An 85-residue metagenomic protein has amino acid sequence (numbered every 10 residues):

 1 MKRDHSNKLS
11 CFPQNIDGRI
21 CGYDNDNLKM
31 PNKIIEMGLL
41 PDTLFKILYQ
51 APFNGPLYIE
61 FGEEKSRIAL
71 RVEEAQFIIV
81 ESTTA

Functional and structural regions predicted by a protein language model:
D4-C11, S66-R71: PDZ/PDZ-like peptide-tail recognition elements
C11, G22, I47-Y49: A residue-level detector for short acidic-glycine micro-motifs
D24-D26, Y49-G55: Short, charged beta-turn/beta-strand-edge "cap" motif at the junction between a beta-strand and an adjacent loop
K29-K33: Short alpha-helix capping/helix-loop boundary micro-motifs
Y58-A85: C-terminal structural segments of small proteins and small subunits
